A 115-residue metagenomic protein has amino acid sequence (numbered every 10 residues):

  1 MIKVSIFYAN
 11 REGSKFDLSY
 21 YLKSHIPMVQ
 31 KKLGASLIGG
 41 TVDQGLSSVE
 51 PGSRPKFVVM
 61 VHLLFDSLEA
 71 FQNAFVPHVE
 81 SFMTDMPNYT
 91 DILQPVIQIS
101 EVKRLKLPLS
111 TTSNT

Functional and structural regions predicted by a protein language model:
M1-T115: Macromolecular interaction modules
